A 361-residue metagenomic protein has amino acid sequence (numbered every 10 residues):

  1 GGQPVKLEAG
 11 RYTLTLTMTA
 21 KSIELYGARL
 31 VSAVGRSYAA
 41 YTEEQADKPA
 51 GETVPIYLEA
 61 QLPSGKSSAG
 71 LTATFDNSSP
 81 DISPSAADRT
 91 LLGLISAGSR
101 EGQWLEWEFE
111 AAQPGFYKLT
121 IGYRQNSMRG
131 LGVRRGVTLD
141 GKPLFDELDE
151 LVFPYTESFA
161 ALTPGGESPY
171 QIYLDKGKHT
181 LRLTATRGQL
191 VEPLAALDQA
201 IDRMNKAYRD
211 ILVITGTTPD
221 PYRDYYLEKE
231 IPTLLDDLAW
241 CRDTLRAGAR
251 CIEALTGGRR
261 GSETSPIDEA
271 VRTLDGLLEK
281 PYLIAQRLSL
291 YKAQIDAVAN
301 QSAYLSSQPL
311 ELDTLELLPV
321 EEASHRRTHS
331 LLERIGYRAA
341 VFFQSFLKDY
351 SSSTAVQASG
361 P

Functional and structural regions predicted by a protein language model:
G1-F343: Extracytoplasmic
K348, S352-Q357: Short, solvent-exposed loop/beta-turn-alpha elements that line the ligand-binding surface or hinge of extracytoplasmic
S359-P361: Short, well-ordered beta-strand elements
